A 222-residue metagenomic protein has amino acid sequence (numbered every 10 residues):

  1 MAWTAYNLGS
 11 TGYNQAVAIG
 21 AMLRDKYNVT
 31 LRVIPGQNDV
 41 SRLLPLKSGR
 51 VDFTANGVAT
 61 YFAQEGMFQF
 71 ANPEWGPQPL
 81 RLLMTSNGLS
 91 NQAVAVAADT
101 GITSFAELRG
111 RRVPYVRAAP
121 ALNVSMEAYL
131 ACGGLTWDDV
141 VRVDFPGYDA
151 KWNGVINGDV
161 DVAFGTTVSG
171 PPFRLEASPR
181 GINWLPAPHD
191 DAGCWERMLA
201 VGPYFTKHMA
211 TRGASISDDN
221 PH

Functional and structural regions predicted by a protein language model:
A2-K26, L31-R32, S90-N157: Bilobed "Venus flytrap"/periplasmic-binding protein-like clamshell domains and structurally analogous long
V29-S41: Early extracytoplasmic/lumenal segment of secretory-pathway proteins
V29-T30, R50-D52, Q78-L80, G110-R111 (+1 more regions): Loop/turn elements at helix/coil->beta-strand transitions in domains of secreted/extracellular proteins
P45-L83: N-terminal segment of the mature folded domain
S48, W75-P77, S86-L89, E107 (+1 more regions): Extracellular/periplasmic catalytic domains that process cell-envelope and extracellular macromolecules
V58-T60, F68-E74, T100, W137-D138 (+2 more regions): Pocket-lining segment of extracytoplasmic ligand-binding domains
A63, L122, P172: Short glycine-rich, flexible loops that bind phosphorylated cofactors or substrates
